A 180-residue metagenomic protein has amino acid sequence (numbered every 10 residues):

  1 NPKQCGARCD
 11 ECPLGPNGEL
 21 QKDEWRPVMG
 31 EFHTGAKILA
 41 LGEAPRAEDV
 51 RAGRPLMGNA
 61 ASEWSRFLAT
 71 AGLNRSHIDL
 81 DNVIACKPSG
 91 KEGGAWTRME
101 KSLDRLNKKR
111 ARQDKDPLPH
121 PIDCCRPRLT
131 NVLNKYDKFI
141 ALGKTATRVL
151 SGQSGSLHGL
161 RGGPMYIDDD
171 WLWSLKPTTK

Functional and structural regions predicted by a protein language model:
N1-K180: A polyanion-binding, active-site-adjacent surface
